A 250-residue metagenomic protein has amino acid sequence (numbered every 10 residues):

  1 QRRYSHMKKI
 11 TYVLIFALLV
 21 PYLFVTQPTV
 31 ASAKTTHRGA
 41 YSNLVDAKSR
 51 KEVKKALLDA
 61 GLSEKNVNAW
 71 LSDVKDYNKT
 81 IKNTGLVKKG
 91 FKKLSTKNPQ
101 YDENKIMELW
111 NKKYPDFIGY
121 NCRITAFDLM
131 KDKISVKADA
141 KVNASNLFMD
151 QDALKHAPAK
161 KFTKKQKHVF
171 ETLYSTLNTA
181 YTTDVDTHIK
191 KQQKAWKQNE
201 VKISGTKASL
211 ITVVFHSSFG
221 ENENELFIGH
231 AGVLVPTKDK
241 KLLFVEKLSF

Functional and structural regions predicted by a protein language model:
Q1-H6: Short, Lys/Arg-enriched N-terminal segments with co-localized hydrophobic residues within the first ~10-30 amino acids
M7-T29: Sec-dependent N-terminal signal peptides of Gram-positive bacterial secreted proteins and lipoproteins
F24, V30-F250: Cysteine-nucleophile amide-bond enzymes
